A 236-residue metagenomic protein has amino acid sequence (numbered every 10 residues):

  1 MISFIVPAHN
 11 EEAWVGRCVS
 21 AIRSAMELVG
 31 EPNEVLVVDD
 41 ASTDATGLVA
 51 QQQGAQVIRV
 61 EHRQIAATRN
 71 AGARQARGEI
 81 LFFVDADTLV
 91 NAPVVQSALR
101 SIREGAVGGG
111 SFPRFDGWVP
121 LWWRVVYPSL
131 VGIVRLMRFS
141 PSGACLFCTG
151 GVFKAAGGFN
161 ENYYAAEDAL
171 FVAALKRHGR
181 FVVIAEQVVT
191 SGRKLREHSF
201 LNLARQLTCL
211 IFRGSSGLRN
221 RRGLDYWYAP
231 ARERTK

Functional and structural regions predicted by a protein language model:
E11-M26: Short, well-formed alpha-helical segments that are part of the catalytic scaffolds of diverse glycosyltransferases
A21, D39-G47, T88: A conserved acidic beta->alpha catalytic loop
A45, V84-R100, V172-A173: Acidic donor-binding/catalytic loop of UDP-sugar-dependent glycosyltransferases, especially processive GT2
V60-A76: Glycine-rich, basic loop-to-helix element that forms the pyrophosphate-binding segment of sugar-nucleotide handling
L81: Short aromatic/hydrophobic "clamp" motif used to bind/position activated sugar donors
A92-L121: Conserved donor NDP-sugar-binding/catalytic core segment of glycosyltransferases
F112-W118, L130-C148: A recurrent flexible, glycine/aromatic-enriched loop bordering the glycosyltransferase active site that acts as
A165-F171: Acidic donor-binding loop at a coil-to-helix junction in glycosyltransferase catalytic cores that engages
